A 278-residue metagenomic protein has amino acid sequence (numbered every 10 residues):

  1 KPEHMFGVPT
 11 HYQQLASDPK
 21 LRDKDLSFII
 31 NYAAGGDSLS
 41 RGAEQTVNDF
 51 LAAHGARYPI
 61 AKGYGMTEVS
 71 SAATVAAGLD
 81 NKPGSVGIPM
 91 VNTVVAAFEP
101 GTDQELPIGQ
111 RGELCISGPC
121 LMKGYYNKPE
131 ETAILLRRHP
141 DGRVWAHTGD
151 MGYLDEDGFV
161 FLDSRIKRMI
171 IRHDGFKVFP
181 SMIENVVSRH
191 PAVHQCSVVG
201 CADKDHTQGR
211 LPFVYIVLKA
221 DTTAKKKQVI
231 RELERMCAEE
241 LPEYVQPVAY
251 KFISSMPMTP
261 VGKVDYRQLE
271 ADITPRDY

Functional and structural regions predicted by a protein language model:
P2-G7, A16-P83, V94: Gly/Ser/Thr-rich phosphate-binding loop
M5, G118, K123-G124, I134 (+2 more regions): AMP-binding/adenylate-forming catalytic core of the ANL superfamily
K20, F28, N92, A192-Q195 (+2 more regions): Glycine-centered tight turns that cap/initiate beta-strands
L79-S85, L135, P140: Short, P/G- and charge-enriched loop/turn segments at secondary-structure junctions
K82, A96-I116, R138, Y153-D157 (+2 more regions): Conserved beta-loop-beta connector loops within the AMP-binding
I88-N92, Q104-R137, F176-V178: Conserved ATP/PPi-binding loop(s) of AMP-dependent carboxylate-activating enzymes
E239-V264: AMP-binding/adenylate-forming catalytic domain of the ANL superfamily
A271-Y278: Acidic/polar alpha-helix N-cap and adjacent early helical turns within long charge-rich amphipathic helices/linkers
